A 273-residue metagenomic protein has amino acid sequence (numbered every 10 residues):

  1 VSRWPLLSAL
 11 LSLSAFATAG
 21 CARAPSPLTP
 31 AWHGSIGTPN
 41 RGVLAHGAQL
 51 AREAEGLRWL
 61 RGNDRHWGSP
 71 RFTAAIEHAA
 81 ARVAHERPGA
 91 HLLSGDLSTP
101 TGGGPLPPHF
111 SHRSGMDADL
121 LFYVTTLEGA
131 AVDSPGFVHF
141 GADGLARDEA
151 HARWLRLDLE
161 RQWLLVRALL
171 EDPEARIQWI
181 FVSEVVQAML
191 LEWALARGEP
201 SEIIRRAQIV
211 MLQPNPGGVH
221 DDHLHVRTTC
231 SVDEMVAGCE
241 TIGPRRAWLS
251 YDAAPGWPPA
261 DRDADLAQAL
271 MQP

Functional and structural regions predicted by a protein language model:
V1-A9: Bacterial N-terminal signal peptides that target proteins for export
S8-T18: Bacterial N-terminal signal peptides
L28, A130, S134-P273: Catalytic cores and adjacent binding grooves of peptidoglycan-active enzymes
W32-S94, D158-V166, E174-I177: Active-site acidic/histidine clusters and adjacent loop/turn architecture that either coordinate catalytic ions
H85-H109, V182-L190: Acidic helix-start/capping segments at beta-turn-to-alpha-helix junctions
R87-G89, R113-D119, A175, D221-H223: Extracytoplasmic
T99-L155: Acidic/His-rich structured neighborhood in mature extracellular/periplasmic domains
